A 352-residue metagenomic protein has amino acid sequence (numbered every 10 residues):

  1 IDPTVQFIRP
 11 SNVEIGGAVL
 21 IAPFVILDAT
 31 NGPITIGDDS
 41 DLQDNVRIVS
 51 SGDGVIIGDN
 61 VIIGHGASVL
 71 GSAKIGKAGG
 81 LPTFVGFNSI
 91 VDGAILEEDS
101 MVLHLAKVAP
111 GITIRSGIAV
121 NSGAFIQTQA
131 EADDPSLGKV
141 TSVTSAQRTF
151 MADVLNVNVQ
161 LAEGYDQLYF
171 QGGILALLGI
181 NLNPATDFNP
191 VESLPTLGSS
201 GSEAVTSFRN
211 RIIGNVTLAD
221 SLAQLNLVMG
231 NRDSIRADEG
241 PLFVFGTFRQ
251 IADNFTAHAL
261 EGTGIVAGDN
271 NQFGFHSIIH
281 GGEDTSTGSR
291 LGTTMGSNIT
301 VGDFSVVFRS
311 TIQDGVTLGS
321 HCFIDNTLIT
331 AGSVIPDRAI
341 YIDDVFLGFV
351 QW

Functional and structural regions predicted by a protein language model:
I1-A18, F24-I26, E163-E239, G246-F248: Extended, small-residue-rich solenoid/repeat segments and analogous flexible loops that form exposed scaffolds
I8, D28-G32, S51-G52, A237-G240 (+2 more regions): Right-handed parallel beta-helix/beta-solenoid
P10-I15, P33-I36, I114, T217-Q224 (+6 more regions): Short, T/G/N/S-enriched strand-turn elements that build extracellular solenoid repeat scaffolds
V19-I21, S40-L42, I62-I63, I251 (+1 more regions): A short glycine-rich beta-turn/N-cap micro-motif
I34-I48, G52, E239-P241, F245-T256: A glycine-rich, hydrophobic loop/mini-helix early in the fold
D44-R47, S51-D59, G64-V205, G264-G268 (+1 more regions): Glycine-rich hexapeptide-repeat left-handed beta-helix
N254-L260, G268: Amphipathic alpha-helical interface segments within eukaryotic helical scaffold and small GTPase-regulatory domains
